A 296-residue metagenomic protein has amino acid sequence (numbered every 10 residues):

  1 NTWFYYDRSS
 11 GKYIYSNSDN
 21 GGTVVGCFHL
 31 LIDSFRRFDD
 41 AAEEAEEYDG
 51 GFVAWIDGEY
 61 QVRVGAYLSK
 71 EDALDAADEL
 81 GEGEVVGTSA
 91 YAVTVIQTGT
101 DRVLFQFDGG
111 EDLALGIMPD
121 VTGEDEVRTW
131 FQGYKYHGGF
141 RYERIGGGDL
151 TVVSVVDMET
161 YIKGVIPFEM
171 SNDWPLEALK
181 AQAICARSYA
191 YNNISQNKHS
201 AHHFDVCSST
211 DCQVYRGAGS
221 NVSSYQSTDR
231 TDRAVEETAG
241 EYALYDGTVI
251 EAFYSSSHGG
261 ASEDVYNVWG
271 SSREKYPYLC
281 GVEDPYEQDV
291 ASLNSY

Functional and structural regions predicted by a protein language model:
N1-Y296: Conserved, single-site charged/polar hotspot
